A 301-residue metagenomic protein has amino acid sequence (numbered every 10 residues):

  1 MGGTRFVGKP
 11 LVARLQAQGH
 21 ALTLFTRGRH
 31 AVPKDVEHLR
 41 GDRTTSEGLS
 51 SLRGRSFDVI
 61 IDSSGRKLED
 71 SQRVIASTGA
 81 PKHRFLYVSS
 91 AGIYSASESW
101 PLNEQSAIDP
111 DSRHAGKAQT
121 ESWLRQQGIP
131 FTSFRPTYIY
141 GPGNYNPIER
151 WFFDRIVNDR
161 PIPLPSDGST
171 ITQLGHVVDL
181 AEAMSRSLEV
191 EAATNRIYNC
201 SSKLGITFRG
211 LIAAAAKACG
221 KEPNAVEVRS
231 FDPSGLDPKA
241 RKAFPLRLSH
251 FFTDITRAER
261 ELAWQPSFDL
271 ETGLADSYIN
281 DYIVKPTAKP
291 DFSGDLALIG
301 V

Functional and structural regions predicted by a protein language model:
M1-Q18: N-terminal Rossmann NAD(P)H-binding glycine-rich loop of SDR-like oxidoreductase domains
V32-S46, S64-R66: Rossmann-fold cofactor-recognition segment
R55-P101, Q105, A115-W123: NAD(P)-cofactor binding segment of oxidoreductase domains
E121-G143: Conserved beta-loop-beta element that borders a ligand/cofactor-binding pocket
P147-F152, S166-L188, N195-R196, G210: Substrate-positioning beta->alpha
R186-A243, A288, A297-G300: Mid/C-terminal beta-alpha module of Rossmann-like enzyme folds, strongest in SDR-family dehydrogenases/epimerases
G235-Q265, V284-T287: Conserved C-terminal active-site "lid" loop/helix of NAD(P)H-dependent oxidoreductases that clamps the redox cofactor
L270-V301: Amphipathic terminal alpha-helices
